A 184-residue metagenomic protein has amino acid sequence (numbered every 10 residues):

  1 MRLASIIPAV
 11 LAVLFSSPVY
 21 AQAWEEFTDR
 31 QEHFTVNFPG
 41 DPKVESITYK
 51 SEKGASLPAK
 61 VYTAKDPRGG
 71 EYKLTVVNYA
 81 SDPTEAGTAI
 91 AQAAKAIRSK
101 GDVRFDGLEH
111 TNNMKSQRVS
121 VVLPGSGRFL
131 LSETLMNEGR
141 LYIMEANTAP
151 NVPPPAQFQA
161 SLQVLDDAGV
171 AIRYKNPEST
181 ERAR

Functional and structural regions predicted by a protein language model:
M1-P8: Bacterial N-terminal signal peptides that target proteins for export
P8-S16: Bacterial N-terminal signal peptides
S17-A21: Sec/Tat signal peptide C-region and signal peptidase I cleavage site
Q22-D41: Short N-terminal segments immediately surrounding and downstream of signal-peptide cleavage
N37-D41, P67-G69, T134-L141, L162: Short, solvent-exposed coil/turn segments at beta-strand boundaries
N37-V61, A91-M136: Signature of long, low-cysteine stretches enriched in small and polar/charged residues
P42-K43, T88-G101, G139-R184: Surface-exposed amphipathic alpha-helical segments
A59-T88, Y142-E145: A short acidic-to-branched-hydrophobic micro-motif
